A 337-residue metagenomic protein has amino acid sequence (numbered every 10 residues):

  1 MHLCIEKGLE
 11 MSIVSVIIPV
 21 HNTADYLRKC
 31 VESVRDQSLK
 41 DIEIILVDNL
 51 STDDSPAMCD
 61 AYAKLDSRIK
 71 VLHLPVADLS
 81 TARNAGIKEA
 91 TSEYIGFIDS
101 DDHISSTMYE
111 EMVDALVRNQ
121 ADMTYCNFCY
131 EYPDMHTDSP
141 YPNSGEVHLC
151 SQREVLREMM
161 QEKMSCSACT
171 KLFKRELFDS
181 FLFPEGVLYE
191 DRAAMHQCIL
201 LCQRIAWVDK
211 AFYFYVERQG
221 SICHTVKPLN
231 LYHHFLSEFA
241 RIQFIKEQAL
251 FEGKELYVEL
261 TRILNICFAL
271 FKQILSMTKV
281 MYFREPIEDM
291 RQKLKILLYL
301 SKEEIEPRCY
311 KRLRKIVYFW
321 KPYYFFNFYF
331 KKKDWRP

Functional and structural regions predicted by a protein language model:
S12-V14, R35-L46, D54, D66-K70: Short loop->beta transition adjacent to catalytic acidic/histidine clusters or analogous donor-positioning motifs
N22-D36: Short, well-formed alpha-helical segments that are part of the catalytic scaffolds of diverse glycosyltransferases
S33, K40, D48-M58, V76 (+1 more regions): A conserved acidic beta->alpha catalytic loop
L74-A90, E111: Glycine-rich, basic loop-to-helix element that forms the pyrophosphate-binding segment of sugar-nucleotide handling
L79, S100-A206, V216-L229: Donor-binding/catalytic cores of nucleotide-activated saccharide and glycerol-phosphate transferases/polymerases
I95: Short aromatic/hydrophobic "clamp" motif used to bind/position activated sugar donors
F212-R218, T225-G253, Q273-L300: Catalytic core of nucleotide-sugar-dependent glycosyltransferases
S276-P337: Membrane-interface aromatic/basic loop that binds lipid-linked glycans or pyrophosphate carriers, typified by
